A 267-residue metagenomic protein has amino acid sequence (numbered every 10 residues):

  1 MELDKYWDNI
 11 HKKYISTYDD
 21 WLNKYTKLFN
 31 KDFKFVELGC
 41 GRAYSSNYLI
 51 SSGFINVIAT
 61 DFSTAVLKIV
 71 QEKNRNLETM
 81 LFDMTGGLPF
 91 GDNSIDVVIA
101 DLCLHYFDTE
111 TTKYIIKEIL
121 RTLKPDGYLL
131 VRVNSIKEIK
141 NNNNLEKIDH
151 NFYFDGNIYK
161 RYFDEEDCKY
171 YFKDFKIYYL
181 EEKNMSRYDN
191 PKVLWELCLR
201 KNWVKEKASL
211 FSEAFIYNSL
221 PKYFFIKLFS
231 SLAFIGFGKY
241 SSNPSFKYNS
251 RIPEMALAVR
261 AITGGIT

Functional and structural regions predicted by a protein language model:
M1-D32, L38-G87, T111-Y114, Y128-N202: Class I (Rossmann-like) S-adenosyl-L-methionine-dependent methyltransferase catalytic domain, capturing the SAM-binding
L88-V97: A short acidic, Gly/Pro-enriched loop at the edge of an enzyme's catalytic core that lines a small-molecule cofactor
V97-E110: A short SAM/SAH-binding and catalytic strip from SAM-dependent methyltransferases
K113-P125: A short glycine-rich, Lys/Arg-flanked "PGG" loop and its adjoining helix->strand segment in the class I
V204-Y217, A256: Positively charged N-terminal leader segments that act as targeting/secretion signals
S212-A214, A261, G265: A cross-taxon signal for low-complexity, glycine/charged-rich
S219, F229-S231, Y240-R251, R260-T263: Low-acidity, Ser/Thr- and Arg-rich intrinsically disordered low-complexity segments
